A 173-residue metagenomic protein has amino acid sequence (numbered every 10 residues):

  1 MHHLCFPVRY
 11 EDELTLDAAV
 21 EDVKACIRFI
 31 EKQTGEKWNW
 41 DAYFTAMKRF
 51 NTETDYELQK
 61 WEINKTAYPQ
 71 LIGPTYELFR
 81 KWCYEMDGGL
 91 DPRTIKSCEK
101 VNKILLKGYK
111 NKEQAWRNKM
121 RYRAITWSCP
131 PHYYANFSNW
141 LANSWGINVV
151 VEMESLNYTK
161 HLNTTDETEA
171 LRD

Functional and structural regions predicted by a protein language model:
M1-Q33, V149-D173: Trp/Phe/Arg-rich N-terminal binding region typifying the photolyase-homology
V20, K24-V149, M153: A charged, amphipathic alpha-helical module
